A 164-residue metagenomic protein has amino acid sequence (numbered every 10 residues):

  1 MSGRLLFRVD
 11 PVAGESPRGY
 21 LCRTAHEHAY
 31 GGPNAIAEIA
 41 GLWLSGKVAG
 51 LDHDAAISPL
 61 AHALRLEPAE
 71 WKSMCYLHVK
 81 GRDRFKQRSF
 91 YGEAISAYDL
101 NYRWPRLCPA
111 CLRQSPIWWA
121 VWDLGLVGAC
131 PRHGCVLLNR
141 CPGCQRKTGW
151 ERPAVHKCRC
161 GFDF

Functional and structural regions predicted by a protein language model:
M1-W104, P109, P116: A structured, charge-rich N-terminal accessory region that forms the first stable segment of a protein and links
I39, C75, D123, C144-Q145: Residue-level detector of alpha-helical recognition elements and their boundaries
V48, D54, R84, S89 (+4 more regions): Generic alpha-helical propensity signal that fires on short helical segments and nearby coil/disordered stretches
Y91-D99, Q114-A120, L126-R132, C141-G149: Short, intrinsically disordered, charge-biased short linear motifs at domain edges
N101-W104, D123-L126, G134-L138, P153-H156: Short metal-coordination and nucleic-acid-contact micro-motifs, chiefly zinc-binding Cys/His arrays
L107-C111, A129-R132, G143, K157-F162: Short, cysteine/histidine-rich loop/knuckle motifs that typically chelate Zn2+
L138-F164: Domain-exit/linker segments immediately C-terminal to small folded modules
